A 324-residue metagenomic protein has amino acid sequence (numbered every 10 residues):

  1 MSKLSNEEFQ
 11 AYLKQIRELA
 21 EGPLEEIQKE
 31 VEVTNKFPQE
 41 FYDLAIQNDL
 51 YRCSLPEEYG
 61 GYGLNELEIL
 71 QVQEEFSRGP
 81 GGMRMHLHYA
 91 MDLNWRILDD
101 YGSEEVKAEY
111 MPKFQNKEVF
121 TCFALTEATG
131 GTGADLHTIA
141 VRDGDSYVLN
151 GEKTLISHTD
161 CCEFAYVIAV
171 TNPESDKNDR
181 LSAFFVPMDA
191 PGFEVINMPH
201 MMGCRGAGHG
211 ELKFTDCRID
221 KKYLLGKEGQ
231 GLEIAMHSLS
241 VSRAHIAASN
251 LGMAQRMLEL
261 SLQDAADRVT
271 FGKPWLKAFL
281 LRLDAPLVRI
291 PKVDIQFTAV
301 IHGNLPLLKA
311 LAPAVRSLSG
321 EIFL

Functional and structural regions predicted by a protein language model:
M1-H88, D100, V106-E109, K113-N116: Amphipathic, small/basic residue-rich leader segments at the start of a protein or domain
K3-E7, Y12, E194-R289: Glycine-rich beta->alpha junctions and the first turn(s) of the following alpha-helix
K117-L125: A short, Trp-centered hydrophobic/proline-enriched beta-strand micro-motif
G131, T154-T159, C204, V241-H245: Glycine-rich phosphate/pyrophosphate-binding beta-alpha loops
G131-T132, Y147: Hydrophobic, small-residue-rich alpha-helical packing segments that form membrane-like cores
A140-V141: A structural signal for short hydrophobic beta-strand segments in well-ordered beta-sheet cores
S146, N150-V195: A short core secondary-structure module
L283-L324: N-terminal low-complexity segments that are often proline-rich with Ser/Thr-Pro
